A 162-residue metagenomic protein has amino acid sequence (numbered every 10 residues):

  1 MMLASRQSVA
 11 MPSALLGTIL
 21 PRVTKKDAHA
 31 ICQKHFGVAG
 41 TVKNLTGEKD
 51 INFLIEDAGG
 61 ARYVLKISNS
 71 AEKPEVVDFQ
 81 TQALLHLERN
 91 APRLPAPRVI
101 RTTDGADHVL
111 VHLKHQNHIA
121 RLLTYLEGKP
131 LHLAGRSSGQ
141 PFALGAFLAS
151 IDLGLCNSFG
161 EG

Functional and structural regions predicted by a protein language model:
M1-D107: Conserved NTP-binding catalytic cores of kinases and kinase-like/nucleotidyltransferase enzymes across multiple kinase
A58-G162: ATP-binding pocket architecture of kinase catalytic cores
